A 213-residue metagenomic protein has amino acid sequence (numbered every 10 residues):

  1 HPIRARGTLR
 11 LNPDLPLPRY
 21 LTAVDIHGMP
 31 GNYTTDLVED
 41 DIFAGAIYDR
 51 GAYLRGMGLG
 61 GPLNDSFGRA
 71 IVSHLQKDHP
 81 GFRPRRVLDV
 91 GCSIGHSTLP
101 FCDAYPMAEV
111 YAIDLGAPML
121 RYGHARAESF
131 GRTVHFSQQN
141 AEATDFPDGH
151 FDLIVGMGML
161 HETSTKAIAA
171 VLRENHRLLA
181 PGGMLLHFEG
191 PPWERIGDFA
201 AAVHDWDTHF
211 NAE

Functional and structural regions predicted by a protein language model:
H1-E39: N-terminal auxiliary segments of SAM/dcSAM-dependent transferases
G61-R83: Conserved alpha-helix/loop element of class I SAM-dependent methyltransferases that forms part of the SAM/SAH-binding
R83-S93: Conserved class I S-adenosyl-L-methionine
L88, T98-A143: Class I SAM-dependent methyltransferase SAM/SAH-binding core
E142-I154: A short acidic, Gly/Pro-enriched loop at the edge of an enzyme's catalytic core that lines a small-molecule cofactor
L153-K166: A short SAM/SAH-binding and catalytic strip from SAM-dependent methyltransferases
A169-P181: A short glycine-rich, Lys/Arg-flanked "PGG" loop and its adjoining helix->strand segment in the class I
M184-E213: C-terminal alpha-helical "lid/dimerization" subdomain adjacent to the S-adenosyl-L-methionine
